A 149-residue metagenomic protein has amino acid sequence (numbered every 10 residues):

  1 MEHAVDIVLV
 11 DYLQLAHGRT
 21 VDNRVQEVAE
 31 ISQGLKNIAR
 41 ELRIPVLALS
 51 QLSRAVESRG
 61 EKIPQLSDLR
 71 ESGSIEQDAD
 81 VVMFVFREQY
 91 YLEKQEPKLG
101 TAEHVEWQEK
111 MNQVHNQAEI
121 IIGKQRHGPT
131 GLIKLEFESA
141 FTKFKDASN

Functional and structural regions predicted by a protein language model:
M1-E41: Phosphate-binding/switch loop-helix module in NTP-utilizing enzymes
M1-V5, Q33-L42, A55-N149: C-terminal regions of RecA-like/P-loop NTPase motor modules
A16, S53-V56: Feature marks short, surface-exposed loop/turn motifs that line or immediately flank catalytic pockets and channel
L49-Q51: Conserved H-loop
